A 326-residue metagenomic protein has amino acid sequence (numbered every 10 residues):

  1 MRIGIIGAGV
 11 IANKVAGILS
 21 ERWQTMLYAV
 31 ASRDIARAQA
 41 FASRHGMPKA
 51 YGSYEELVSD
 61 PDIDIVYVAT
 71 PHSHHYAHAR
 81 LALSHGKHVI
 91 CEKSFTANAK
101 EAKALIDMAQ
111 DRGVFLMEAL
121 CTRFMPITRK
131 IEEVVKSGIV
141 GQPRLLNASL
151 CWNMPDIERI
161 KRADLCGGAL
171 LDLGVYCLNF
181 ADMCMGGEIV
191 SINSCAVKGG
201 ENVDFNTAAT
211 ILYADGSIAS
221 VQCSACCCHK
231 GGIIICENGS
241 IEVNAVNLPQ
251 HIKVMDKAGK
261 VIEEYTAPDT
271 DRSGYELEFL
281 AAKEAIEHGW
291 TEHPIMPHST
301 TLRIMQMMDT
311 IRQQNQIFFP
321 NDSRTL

Functional and structural regions predicted by a protein language model:
M1-H45, I317-P320: N-terminal Rossmann-like dinucleotide-binding module
M47-Y54: Conserved SAM-binding strand-loop segment of SAM-dependent methyltransferases
Y51, C91, L116-E118, N147 (+1 more regions): Hydrophobic residues in well-ordered beta-strands that form the structural core
I65-H72, Y76-L120: Beta-strand-loop-alpha-helix segment that lines the small-molecule cofactor/substrate pocket of alpha/beta enzymes
I65-Y67, A281-L326: C-terminal helix-rich "cap/oligomerization" subdomain common to oxidoreductases
T122-S194, G200: Predominantly a Rossmann-like dinucleotide-binding segment in NAD(P)-dependent oxidoreductases
N179-P249, L280-H288, T325: Contiguous beta-strand/loop segments that form the cofactor/metal-binding neighborhood of enzyme cores
A267-L280, M296: Active-site loop of classical SDR/Rossmann-like NAD(P)-dependent oxidoreductases, centered on the catalytic Tyr-X3-Lys
